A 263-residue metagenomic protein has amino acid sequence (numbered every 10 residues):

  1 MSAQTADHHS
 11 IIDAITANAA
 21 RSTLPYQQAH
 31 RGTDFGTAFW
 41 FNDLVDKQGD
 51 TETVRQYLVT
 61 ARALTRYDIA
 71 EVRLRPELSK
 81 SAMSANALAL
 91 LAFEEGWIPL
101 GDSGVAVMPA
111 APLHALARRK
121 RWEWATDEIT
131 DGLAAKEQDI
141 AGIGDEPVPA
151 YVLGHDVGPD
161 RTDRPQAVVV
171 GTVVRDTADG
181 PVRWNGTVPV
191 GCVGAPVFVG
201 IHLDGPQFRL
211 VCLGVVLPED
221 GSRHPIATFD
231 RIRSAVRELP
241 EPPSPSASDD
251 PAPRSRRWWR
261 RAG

Functional and structural regions predicted by a protein language model:
M1-Q48, A61: N-terminal activation segment of mature serine protease catalytic domains
A3-D7, V211-G263: C-terminal cap/linker of serine protease catalytic domains
L24, H30, D34-F35, F39-N42 (+2 more regions): Serine endopeptidase catalytic core focused on the charge-relay Asp
Y26, A38, Q56, T60 (+4 more regions): Terminal peptide-recognition signature
Q27-R31, L153-D160, I201-D204, V215-S222: Short, flexible beta-strand-to-coil junctions
L44-E52, I201-P206: Alpha-helix termini
Q56-T60, A106-A110, D176-G186, S222-A227: Generic recognition of long tandem-repeat/solenoid scaffolds
W184-V216, P225-D230: Catalytic nucleophile loop of clan PA
